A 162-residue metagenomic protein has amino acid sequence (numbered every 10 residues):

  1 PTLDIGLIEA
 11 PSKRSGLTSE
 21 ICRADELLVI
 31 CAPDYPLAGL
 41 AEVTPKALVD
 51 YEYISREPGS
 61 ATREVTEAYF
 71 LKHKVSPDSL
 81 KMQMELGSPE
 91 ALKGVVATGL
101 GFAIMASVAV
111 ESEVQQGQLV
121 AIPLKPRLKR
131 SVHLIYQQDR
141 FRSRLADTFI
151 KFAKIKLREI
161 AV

Functional and structural regions predicted by a protein language model:
P1-S15, L86: Central regulatory/effector-binding core of bacterial HTH transcription factors
D4-I8, G101-A106: Paired acidic/hydrophobic, glycine-rich loop segments that form the ligand-binding mouth/hinge of periplasmic-binding
A10, S107, P126: Residues that line or immediately flank small-molecule/substrate-binding pockets and catalytic motifs
S15-T98, S112-K129, I155-V162: C-terminal regulatory
I30, I104, I135: Short hydrophobic/aromatic beta-strand micro-patches that form the beta-sheet surface supporting nucleotide- or nucleic
S60, D139-R140: Short, surface-exposed acidic/glycine-rich loop or hinge patches that mediate macromolecular interfaces
V65-T66, F141-I155: Short amphipathic alpha-helical coupling segments at ligand-binding clamshell hinges and other catalytic/signaling
K125-D139: Periplasmic-binding protein-like
